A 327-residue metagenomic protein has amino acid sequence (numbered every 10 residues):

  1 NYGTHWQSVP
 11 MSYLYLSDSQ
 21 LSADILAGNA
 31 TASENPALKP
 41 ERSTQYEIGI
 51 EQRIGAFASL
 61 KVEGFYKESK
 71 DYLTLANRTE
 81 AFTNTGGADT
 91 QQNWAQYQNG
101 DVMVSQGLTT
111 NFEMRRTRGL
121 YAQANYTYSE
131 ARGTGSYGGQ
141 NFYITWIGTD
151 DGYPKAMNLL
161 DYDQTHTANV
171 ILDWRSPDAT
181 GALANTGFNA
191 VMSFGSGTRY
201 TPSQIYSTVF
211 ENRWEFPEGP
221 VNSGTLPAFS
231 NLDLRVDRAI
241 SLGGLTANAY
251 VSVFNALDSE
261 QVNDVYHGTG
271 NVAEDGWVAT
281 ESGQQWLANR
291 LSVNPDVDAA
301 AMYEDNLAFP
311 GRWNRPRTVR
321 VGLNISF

Functional and structural regions predicted by a protein language model:
Y2-T4, Y13, L60-Y66, A124-Y128 (+3 more regions): Transmembrane beta-barrel strands of outer-membrane/channel proteins
G3, Q7-V9, Y13, D24 (+2 more regions): Membrane-embedded beta-barrel scaffold of Gram-negative outer-membrane proteins
W6-L21, A56, E68-T74, E130-S136 (+4 more regions): Gram-negative outer-membrane beta-barrel proteins
S12-P36, A76-Q96, T134-M157, Q204-G219 (+1 more regions): Solvent-exposed loop segments that connect transmembrane elements
L38, I48-Q52, L108-M114, A124 (+5 more regions): Residues on the lipid-exposed face of transmembrane beta-strands in outer-membrane beta-barrel proteins
R42-Y46, V104-Q106, Q164-A168, A228-L232 (+2 more regions): Residues that define the transmembrane beta-barrel architecture of outer-membrane proteins
F65-E68, E80, T85-R199: Gram-negative outer-membrane beta-barrel transporters
A179-R213, P227-N231, R238-F327: C-terminal beta-signal and adjacent terminal beta-strands/loops of Gram-negative outer-membrane beta-barrel proteins
